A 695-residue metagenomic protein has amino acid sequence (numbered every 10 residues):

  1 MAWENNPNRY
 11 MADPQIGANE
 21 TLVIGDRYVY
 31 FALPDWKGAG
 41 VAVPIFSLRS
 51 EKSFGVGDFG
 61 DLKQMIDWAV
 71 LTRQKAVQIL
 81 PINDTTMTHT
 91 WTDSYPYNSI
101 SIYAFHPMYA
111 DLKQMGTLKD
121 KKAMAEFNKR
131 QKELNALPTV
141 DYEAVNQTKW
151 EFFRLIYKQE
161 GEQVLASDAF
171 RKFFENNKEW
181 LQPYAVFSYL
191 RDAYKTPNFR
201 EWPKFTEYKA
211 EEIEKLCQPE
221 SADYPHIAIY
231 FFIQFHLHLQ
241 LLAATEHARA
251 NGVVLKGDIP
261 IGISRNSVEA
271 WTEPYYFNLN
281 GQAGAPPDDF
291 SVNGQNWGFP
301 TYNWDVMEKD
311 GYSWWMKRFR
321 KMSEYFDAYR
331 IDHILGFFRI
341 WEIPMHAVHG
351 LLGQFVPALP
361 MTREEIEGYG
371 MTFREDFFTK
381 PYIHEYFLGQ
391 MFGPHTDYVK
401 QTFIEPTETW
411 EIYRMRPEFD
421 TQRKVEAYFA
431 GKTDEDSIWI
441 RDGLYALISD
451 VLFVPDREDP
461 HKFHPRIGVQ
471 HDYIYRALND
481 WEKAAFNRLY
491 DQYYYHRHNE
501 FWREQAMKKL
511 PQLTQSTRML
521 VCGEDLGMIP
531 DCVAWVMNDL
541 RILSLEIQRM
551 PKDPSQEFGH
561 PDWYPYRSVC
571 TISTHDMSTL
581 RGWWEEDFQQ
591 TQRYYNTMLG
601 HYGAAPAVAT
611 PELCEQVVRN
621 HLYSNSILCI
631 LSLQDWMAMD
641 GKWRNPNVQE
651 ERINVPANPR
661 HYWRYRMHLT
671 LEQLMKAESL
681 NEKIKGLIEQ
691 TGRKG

Functional and structural regions predicted by a protein language model:
M1-F31: Glycan-association/targeting regions that enable binding to alpha-glucans and other polysaccharides
N19-G695: Catalytic cores of glycan-processing enzymes that make or break glycosidic bonds
